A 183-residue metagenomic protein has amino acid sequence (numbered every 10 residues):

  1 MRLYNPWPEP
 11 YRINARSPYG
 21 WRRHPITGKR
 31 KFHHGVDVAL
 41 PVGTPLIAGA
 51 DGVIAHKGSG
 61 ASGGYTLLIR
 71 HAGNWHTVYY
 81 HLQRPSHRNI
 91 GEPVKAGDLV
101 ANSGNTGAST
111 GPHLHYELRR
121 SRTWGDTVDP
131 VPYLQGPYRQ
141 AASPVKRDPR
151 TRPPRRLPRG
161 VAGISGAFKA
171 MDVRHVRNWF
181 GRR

Functional and structural regions predicted by a protein language model:
M1-Y65, A96, S109, T151-R183: Surface-exposed, glycine-biased beta-strand/turn segments
N5, N14, N74, N89 (+2 more regions): Detector for Asparagine
E9, W21, L40-V42, G73 (+2 more regions): Non-catalytic surface loops within mature trypsin-like serine protease
A15, Y65-H71, H81, E92-P149: Conserved, short, structured surface segments that act as functional micro-motifs
K31-H34, A48-S86, I90, P112-R120: Zn2+-dependent peptidoglycan hydrolase active-site motif and core
G43-P45, S86-G91, G104-G107: Gly/Ser-rich catalytic serine loop of serine hydrolases
T44, T77, A101: Glycine-centered loop/turn positions within well-structured domains that cap or flank conserved ligand/cofactor-binding
